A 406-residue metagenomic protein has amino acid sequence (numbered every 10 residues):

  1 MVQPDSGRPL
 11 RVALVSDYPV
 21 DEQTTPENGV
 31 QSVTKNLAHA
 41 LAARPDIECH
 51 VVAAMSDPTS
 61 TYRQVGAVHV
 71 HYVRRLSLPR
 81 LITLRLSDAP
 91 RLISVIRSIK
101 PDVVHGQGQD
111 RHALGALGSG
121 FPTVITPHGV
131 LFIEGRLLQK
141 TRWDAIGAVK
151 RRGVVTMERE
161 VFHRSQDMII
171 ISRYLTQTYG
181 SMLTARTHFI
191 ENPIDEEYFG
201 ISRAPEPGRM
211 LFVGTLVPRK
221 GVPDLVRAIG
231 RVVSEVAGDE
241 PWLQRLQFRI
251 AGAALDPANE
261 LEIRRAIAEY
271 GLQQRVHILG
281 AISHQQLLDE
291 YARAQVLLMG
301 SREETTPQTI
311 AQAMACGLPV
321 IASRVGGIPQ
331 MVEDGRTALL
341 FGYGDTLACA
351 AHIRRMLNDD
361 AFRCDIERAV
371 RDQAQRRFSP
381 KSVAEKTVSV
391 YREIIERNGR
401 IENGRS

Functional and structural regions predicted by a protein language model:
M1-P58, G399, N403: N-terminal subdomain of nucleotide-sugar transferases
A148-D167, S181: Membrane-proximal helix-turn-helix segments that form the acceptor-binding/catalytic region of lipid-linked
Y174, P193: Carbohydrate-associated surface elements
R245-R264, G280: Glycosyltransferase donor-sugar binding loop
A281-I282, D289-A294: Short alpha-helical donor nucleotide-sugar binding micro-motif in glycosyltransferases
R302: Aromatic "clamp/platform" in nucleotide-sugar-dependent glycosyltransferases that forms part of the donor/acceptor
P319-A322, V332, L339: Short hydrophobic beta-strand element within catalytic cores of glycosyltransferases and related nucleotide-activated
D334-G335, L339-T346, R355-A361: Conserved acidic donor-binding segment of nucleotide-sugar-dependent glycosyltransferases
